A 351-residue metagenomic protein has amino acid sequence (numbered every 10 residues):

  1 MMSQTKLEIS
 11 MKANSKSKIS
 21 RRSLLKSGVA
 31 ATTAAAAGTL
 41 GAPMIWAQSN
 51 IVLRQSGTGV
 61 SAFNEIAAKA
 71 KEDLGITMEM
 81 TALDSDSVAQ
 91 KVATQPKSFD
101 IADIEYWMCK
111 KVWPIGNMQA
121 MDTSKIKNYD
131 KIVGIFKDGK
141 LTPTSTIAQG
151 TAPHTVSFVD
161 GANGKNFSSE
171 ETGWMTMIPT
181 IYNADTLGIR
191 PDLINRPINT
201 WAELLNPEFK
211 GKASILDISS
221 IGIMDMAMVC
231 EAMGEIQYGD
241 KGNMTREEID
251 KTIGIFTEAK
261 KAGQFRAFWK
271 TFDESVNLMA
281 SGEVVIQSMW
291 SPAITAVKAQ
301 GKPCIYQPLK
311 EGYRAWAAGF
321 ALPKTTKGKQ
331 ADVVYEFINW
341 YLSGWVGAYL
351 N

Functional and structural regions predicted by a protein language model:
M1-S23, A30-G38: N-terminal secretory signal peptides
Q48-I115, V276: Early extracytoplasmic/lumenal segment of secretory-pathway proteins
S61-N64, W113-E274: Extracytoplasmic ligand-binding site segments that recognize negatively charged/polar headgroups
Q95-D103, N117-Q119, F209-G211, S281-I286: Alpha-to-beta junction loops
T186-L193, V229, A317-Q330, Y349-N351: A bilobed periplasmic-binding-protein/Venus flytrap-type ligand-binding module shared by bacterial periplasmic
T200, G328-Y341, V346-L350: Short amphipathic alpha-helical coupling segments at ligand-binding clamshell hinges and other catalytic/signaling
G263-K327: Extracytoplasmic/periplasmic substrate-binding proteins
